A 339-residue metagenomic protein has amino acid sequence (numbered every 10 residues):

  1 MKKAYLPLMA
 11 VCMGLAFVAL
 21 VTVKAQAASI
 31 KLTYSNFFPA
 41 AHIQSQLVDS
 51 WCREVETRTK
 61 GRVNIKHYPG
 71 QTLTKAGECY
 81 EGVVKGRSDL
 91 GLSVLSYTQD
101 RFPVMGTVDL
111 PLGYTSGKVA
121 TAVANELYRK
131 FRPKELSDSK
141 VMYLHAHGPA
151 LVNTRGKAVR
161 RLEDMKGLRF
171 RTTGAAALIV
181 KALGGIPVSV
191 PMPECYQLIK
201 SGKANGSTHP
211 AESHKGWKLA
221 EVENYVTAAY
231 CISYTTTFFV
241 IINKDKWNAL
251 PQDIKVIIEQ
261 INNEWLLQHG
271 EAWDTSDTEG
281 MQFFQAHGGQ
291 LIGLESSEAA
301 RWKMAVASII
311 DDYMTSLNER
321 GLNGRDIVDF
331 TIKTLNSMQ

Functional and structural regions predicted by a protein language model:
M1-A4: Positively charged n-region of N-terminal signal peptides that target proteins for export
L6-P7, Q26: Intrinsically disordered and other compositionally biased segments
M9-L20: Bacterial N-terminal signal peptides
Q26-V119, K134-Q339: N-terminal secretory/targeting leader peptides
A122-E135: Signature of the catalytic double-stranded beta-helix
